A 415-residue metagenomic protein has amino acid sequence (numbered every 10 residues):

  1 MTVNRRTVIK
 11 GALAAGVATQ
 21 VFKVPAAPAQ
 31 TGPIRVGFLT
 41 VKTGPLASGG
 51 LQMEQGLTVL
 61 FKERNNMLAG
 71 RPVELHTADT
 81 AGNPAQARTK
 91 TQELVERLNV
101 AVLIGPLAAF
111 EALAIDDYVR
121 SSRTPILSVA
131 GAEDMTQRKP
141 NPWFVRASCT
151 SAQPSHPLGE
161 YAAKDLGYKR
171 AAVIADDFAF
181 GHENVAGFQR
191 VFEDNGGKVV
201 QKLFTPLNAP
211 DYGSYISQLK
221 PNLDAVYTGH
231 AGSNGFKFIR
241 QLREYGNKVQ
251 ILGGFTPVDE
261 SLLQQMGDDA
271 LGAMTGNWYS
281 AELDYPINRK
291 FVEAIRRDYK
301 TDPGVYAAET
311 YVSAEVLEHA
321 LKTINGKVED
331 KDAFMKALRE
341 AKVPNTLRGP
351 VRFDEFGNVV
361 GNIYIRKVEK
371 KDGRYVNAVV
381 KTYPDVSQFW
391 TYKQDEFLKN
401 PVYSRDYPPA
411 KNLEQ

Functional and structural regions predicted by a protein language model:
M1-G16: N-terminal secretory signal peptides and thylakoid transit peptides that target proteins across membranes
F22-L39: C-terminal segment of N-terminal export signals and the immediately downstream linker at the start of the mature
G37-G56, L60, A78-P84, L107-A108 (+3 more regions): Extracytoplasmic "Venus flytrap"
S48-M53, M67-R138, A147, T205-G213: Beta-alpha junction/loop-to-helix N-cap segments that form part of ligand/metal-binding clefts
V100-L203, Q250-M274: Extracytoplasmic ligand/sensor domains, especially the bilobed periplasmic-binding protein
A109-R120, D224-Y245, S313-A314: Hydrophobic alpha-helical
A186-G187, G232, K237, L283-A341: Extracellular/periplasmic ligand-binding modules, especially the Venus flytrap/periplasmic-binding
K342, T346-Q415: Solvent-exposed, acidic/polar segments of extracytosolic/periplasmic ligand-binding ectodomains
